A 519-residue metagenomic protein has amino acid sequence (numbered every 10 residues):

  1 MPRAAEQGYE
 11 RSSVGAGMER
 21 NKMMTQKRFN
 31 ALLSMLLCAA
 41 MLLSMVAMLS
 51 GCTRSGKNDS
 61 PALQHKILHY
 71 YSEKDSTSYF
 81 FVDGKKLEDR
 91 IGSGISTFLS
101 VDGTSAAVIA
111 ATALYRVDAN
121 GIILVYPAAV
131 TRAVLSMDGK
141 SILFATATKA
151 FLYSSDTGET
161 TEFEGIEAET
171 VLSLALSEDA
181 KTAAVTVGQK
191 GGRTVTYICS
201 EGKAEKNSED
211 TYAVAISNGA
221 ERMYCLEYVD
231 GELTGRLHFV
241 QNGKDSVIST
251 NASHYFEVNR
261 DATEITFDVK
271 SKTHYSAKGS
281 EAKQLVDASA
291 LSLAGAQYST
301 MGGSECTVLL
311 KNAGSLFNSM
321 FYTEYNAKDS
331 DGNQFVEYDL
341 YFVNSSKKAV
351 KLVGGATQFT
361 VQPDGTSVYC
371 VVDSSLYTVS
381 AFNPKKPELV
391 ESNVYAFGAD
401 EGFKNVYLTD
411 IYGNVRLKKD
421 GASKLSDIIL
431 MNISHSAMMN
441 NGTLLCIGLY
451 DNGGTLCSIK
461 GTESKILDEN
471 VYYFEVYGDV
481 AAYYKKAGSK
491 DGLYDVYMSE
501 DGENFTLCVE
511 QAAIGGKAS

Functional and structural regions predicted by a protein language model:
M1-Y70, G139-I142, G158, A183 (+8 more regions): Gram-positive cell-envelope targeting signals
C52-G92, L99: An edge-strand/N-cap motif at the start of beta-rich repeat modules
G56-S60, S93-D102, A129-M137, A168-L176 (+8 more regions): Repeated scaffold domains used in trafficking and secretory/extracellular systems, primarily beta-propellers
I67-S72, V108-I109, F144-A145, A183-T186 (+7 more regions): Residue position within the beta-strands of beta-propeller blades
S72, S330, Q362, V371-V372 (+6 more regions): Hydrophilic extracytoplasmic domains
K74-F81, T112-Y115, T148-L152, G191-Y197 (+7 more regions): Structural motif
D83-K85, V117-G121, S154-G158, C199-K203 (+7 more regions): Short loop/turn segments that connect beta-strands within beta-propeller blades
K86-I91, G121-Y126, E159-G165, K203-N207 (+7 more regions): A short beta-strand motif characteristic of beta-propeller blades
